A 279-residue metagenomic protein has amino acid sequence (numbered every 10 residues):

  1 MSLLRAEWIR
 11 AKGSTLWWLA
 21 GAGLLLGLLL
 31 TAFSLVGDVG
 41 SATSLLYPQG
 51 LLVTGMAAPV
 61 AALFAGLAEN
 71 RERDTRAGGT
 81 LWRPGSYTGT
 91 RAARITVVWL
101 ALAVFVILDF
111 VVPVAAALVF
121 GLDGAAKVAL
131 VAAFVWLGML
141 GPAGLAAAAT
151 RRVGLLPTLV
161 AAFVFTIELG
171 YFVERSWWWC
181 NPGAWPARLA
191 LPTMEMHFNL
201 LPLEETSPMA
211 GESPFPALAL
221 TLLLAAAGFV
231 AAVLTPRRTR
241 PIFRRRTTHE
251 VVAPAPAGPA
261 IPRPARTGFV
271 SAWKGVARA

Functional and structural regions predicted by a protein language model:
M1-A6, S41-G50, R71-W82, L155-V173: Hydrophobic alpha-helical transmembrane segments
M1-G21, T239-A279: Aromatic- and glycine-rich beta-strand/loop motifs that create alpha-glucan
W17, L25-A65, I95-L155, F163 (+2 more regions): Secretory targeting signals
D38-V39, N70-R73, A77, A116-G124 (+4 more regions): Membrane-interfacial segments
G40, L159, V164-A253: Terminal transmembrane helical anchor/hairpin motif
F64-L100: Helix-loop-helix units of permease transmembrane domains in multi-pass membrane transporters, especially ABC
